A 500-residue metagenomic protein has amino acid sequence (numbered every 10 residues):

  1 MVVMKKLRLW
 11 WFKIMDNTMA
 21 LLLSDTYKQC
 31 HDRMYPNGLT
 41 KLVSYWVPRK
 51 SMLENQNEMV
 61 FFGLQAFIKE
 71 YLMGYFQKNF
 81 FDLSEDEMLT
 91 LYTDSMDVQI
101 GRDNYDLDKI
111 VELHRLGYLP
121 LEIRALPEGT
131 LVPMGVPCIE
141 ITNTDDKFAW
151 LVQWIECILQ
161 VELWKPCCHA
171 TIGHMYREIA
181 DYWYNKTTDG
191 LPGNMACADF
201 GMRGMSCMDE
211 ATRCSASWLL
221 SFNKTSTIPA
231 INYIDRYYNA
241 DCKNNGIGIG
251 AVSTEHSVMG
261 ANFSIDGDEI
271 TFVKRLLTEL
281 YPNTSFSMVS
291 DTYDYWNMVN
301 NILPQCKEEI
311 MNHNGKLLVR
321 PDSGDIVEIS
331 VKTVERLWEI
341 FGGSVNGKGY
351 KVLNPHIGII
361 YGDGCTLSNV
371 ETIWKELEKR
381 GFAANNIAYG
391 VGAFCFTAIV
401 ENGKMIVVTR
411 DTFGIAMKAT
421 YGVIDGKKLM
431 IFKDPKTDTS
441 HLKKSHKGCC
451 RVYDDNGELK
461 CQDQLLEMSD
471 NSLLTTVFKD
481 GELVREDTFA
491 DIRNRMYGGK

Functional and structural regions predicted by a protein language model:
V2-V3: Acidic, Ala/Val/Gly-enriched low-complexity intrinsically disordered segments
W10-N55, Y92, Y105, V111-P120 (+2 more regions): Buried, small/hydrophobic-residue-enriched core segments of structured protein domains
I14-K78, N223, T227-I228, Y233-D241 (+5 more regions): Gly/Ser/Thr/Ala-enriched C-terminal appendages of enzymes
Q56-V60, L64, I68, F80-L83 (+4 more regions): Non-membrane alpha-helical secondary structure
K78-L116: Short beta-strand/loop turn elements enriched in aromatics
S285-S287, K316-R320, H356-I360, N386-G390: Structural preference for beta-strand elements that scaffold enzyme active sites
